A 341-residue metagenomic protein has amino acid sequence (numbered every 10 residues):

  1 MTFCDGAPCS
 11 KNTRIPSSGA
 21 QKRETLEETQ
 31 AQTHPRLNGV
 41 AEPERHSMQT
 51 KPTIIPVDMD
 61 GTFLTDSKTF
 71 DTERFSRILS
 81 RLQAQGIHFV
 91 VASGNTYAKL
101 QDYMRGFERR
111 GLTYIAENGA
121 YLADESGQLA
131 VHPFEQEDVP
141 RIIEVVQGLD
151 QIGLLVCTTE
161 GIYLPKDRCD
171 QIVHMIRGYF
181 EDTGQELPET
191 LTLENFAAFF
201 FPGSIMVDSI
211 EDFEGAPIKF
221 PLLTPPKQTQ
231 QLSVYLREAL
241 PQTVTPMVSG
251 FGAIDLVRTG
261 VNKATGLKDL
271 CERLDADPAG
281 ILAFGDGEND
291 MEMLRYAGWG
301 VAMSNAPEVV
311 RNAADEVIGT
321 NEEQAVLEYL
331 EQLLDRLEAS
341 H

Functional and structural regions predicted by a protein language model:
E28, H34-S47: Short, Lys/Arg-enriched N-terminal segments with co-localized hydrophobic residues within the first ~10-30 amino acids
Q49-I54, T72, I254-H341: Mg2+-dependent phosphoryl-transfer enzymes with acidic/Ser/Thr/Gly-rich catalytic loops
T53-D66: Asp-based phosphoryl-transfer active-site loop
F70-D182: Active-site phosphate-binding/coordination module
G86-V90, R110-L112, K219, A279-G280 (+1 more regions): Short active-site oxyanion
I152-G153, C157-L282: Conserved acidic, metal-coordinating active-site core of Asp-based, Mg2+-dependent phosphoryl-transfer enzymes
